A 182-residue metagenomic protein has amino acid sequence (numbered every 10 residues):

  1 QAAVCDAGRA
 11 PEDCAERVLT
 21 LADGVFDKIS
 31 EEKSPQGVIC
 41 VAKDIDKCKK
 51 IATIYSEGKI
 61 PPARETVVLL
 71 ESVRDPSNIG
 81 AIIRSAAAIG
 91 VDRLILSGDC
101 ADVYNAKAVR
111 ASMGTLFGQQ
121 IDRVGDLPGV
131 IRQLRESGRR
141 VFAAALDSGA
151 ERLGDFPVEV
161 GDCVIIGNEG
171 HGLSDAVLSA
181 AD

Functional and structural regions predicted by a protein language model:
Q1, C5, L19, G24 (+2 more regions): RNA substrate-binding interface of SAM-dependent RNA methyltransferases
A10-D13, A111-T115, V177-L178: Short, conserved catalytic or adaptor-binding loops enriched in Gly and charged residues
A10-K43: Glycine/small-residue-rich loop that forms an oxyanion/phosphate-binding "nest" at active or ligand-binding sites
C14-E16, S137-G138, A180: Structured helix-beta-strand junction loops
K33-P35, A63-E65, E159-V160: Short connector loops at helix/strand junctions that flank enzyme active sites, especially segments positioning acidic
V38, A111-T115, E159-D162: Short, hinge-like loop/turn segments at secondary-structure boundaries
V38, A81, T115, N168-L173: Gly/Ser/Thr-rich helix-start
F142-D182: Active-site/ligand-binding-proximal alpha/beta "capping" segment
